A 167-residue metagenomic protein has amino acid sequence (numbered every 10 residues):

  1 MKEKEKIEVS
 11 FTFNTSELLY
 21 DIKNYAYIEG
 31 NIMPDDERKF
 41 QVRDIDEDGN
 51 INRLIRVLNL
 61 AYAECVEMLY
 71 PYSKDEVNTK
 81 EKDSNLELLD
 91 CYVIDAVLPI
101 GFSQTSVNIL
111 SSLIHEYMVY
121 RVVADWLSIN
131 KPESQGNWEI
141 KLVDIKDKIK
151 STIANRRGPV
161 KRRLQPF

Functional and structural regions predicted by a protein language model:
M1-V107, K141-V143, D147-F167: Conserved short "hinge" loops at termini or chain/domain junctions
L60-A63, E116-S128: Short, hydrophobic/amphipathic alpha-helical patches that form generic packing surfaces within helical domains
V107-E116: Structural motif
D125, N130-K131, K146-D147: Mixed-charge, glycine-accented linear interaction segment located at domain edges/termini
K131-I140: Short conserved catalytic/interaction loops centered on acidic-Pro-aromatic/His motifs
